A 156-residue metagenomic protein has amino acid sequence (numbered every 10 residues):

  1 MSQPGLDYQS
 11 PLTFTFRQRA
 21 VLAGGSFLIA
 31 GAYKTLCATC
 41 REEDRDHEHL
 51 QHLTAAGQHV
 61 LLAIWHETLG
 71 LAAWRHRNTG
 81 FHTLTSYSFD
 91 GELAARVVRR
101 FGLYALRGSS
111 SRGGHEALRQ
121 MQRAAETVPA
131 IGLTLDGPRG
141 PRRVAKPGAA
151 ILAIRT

Functional and structural regions predicted by a protein language model:
S2-N78: Membrane-anchoring hydrophobic helices of lipid-metabolizing enzymes
E43, S111-H115, R142: A conditional alpha-helix N-cap/helix-loop micro-motif detector
H49, E116-M121: Short acidic active-site motifs
H59-E116: Catalytic core of membrane glycerolipid acyltransferases/transacylases, capturing the structured, soluble-facing
R75, V97, R123, P141 (+1 more regions): Hydrophobic/aromatic ligand-binding patch that stacks against planar heteroaromatic rings of cofactors or nucleotides
P129-T156: Membrane-associated lipid acylation/remodeling enzymes share a hydrophobic transmembrane-juxtamembrane segment
